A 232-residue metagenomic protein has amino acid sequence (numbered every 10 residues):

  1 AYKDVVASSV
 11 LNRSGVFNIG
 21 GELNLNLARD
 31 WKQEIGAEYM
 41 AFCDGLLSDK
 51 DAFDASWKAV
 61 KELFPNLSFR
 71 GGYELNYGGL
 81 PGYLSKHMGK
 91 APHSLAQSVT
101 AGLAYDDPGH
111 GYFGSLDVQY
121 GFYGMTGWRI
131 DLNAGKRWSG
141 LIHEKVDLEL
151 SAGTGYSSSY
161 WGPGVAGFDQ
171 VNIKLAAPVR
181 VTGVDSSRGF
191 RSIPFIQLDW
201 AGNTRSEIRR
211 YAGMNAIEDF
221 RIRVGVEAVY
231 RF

Functional and structural regions predicted by a protein language model:
Y2, E22, D30, S56-W57 (+11 more regions): Residue-level detection of beta-strand scaffold positions
Y2-G15, N24, G36-G135, N203-R223: Outer-membrane pore/translocation modules
N18: Carbohydrate-binding surfaces of carbohydrate-active enzymes
R29-I35, F64-G71, D107-L116, L141-L150 (+2 more regions): Repeated loop/turn-to-beta-strand initiation elements of outer-membrane beta-barrel proteins
W31, G36-E38, H87-G89, F168-Q170 (+1 more regions): Tryptophan-centered motif/residue detector
M40, G121, S139, S157 (+2 more regions): Short coil/turn motifs at secondary-structure junctions
S115-A166: Short helix-loop boundary/capping segments
L150, N172-F232: Predominantly the C-terminal beta-signal and adjacent terminal strand-loop region of outer-membrane beta-barrel
